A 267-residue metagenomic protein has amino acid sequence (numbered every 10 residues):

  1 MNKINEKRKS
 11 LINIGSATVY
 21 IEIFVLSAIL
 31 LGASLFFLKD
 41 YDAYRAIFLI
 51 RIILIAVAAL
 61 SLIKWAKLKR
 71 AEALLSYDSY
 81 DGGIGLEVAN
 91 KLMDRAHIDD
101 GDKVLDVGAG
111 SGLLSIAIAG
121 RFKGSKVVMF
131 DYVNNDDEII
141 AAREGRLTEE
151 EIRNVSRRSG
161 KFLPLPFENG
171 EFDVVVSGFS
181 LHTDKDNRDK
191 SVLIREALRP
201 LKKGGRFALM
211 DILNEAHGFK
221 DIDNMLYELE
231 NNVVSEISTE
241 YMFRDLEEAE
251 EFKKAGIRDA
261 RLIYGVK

Functional and structural regions predicted by a protein language model:
A66-N90: Class I SAM-dependent methyltransferase Rossmann-like catalytic core, especially the SAM/SAH-binding loop
G101-G110: Conserved class I S-adenosyl-L-methionine
G112-I116: Glycine-rich SAM-binding Motif I of class I
A117-L163: Class I SAM-dependent methyltransferase SAM/SAH-binding core
L163-V175: A short acidic, Gly/Pro-enriched loop at the edge of an enzyme's catalytic core that lines a small-molecule cofactor
S191-K203: A short glycine-rich, Lys/Arg-flanked "PGG" loop and its adjoining helix->strand segment in the class I
G204-D211: Conserved beta-strand signature within the Rossmann-like core of class I S-adenosyl-L-methionine
D245-K267: Core SAM-dependent methyltransferase catalytic element
